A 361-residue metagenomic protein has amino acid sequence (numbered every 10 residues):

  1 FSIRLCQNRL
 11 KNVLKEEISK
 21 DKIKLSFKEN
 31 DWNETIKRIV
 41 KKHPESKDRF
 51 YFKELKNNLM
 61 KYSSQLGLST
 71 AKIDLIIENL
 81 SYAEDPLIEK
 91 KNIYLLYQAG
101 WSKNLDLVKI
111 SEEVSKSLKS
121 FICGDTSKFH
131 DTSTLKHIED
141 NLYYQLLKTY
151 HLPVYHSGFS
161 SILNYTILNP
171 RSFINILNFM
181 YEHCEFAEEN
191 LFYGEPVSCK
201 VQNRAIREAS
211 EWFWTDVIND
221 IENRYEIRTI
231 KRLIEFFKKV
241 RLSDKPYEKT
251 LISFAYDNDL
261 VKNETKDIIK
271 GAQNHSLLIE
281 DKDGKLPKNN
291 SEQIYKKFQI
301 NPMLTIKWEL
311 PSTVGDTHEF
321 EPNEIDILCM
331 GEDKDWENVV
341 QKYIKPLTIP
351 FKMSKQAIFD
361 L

Functional and structural regions predicted by a protein language model:
F1-Y155, F159, P196-E226: The catalytic "switch" region of P-loop NTPases
Q7, K11, I162-I167, Q273: C-lobe helix-loop cap of protein kinase catalytic domains
R9, I176-H183, I268-G271, H275: Generic, well-ordered alpha-helical scaffold segments in large soluble proteins
T149, P153-I167, E182, D259 (+1 more regions): Short, solvent-exposed segments of well-ordered alpha helices
T166-N178: The conserved phosphate-sensing helix
N175-E189, P287-F298: Amphipathic alpha-helical scaffolding segments
D216-Y256: Short amphipathic alpha-helical interface segments
I252-L361: Long, compositionally biased intrinsically disordered regions
